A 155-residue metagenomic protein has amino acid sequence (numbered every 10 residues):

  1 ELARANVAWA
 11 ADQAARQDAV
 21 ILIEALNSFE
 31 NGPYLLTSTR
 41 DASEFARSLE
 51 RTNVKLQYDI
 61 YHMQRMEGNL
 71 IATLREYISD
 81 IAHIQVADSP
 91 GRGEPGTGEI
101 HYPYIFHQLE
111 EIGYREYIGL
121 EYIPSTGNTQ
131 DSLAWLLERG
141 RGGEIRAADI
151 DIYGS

Functional and structural regions predicted by a protein language model:
E1, N27-Y34: Surface-exposed cleft-lining segments at the edges of enzyme active sites
L2-N6: Hydrophobic alpha-helical membrane-association signature
A8, R16, L36-Y58, H62-S155: Histidine-acidic metal/acid-base catalytic patches
